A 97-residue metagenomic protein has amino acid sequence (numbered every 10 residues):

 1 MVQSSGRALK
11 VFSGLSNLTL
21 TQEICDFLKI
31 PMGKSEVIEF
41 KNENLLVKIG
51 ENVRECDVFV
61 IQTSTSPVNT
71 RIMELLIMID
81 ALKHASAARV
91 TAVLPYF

Functional and structural regions predicted by a protein language model:
M1-F97: PRPP-associated nucleotide enzymes
